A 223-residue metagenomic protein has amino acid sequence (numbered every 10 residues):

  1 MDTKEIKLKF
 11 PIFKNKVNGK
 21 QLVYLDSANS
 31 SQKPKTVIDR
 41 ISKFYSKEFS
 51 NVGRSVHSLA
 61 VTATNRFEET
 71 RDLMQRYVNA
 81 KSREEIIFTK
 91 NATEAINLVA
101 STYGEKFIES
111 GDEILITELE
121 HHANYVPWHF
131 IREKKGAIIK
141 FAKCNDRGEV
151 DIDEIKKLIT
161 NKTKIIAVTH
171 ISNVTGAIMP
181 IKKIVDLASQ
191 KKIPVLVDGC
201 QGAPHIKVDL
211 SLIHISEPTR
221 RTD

Functional and structural regions predicted by a protein language model:
M1-S216: Pyridoxal 5′-phosphate
I215-D223: A short, hydrophobic C-terminal helix/tail in secreted or cell-surface proteins
